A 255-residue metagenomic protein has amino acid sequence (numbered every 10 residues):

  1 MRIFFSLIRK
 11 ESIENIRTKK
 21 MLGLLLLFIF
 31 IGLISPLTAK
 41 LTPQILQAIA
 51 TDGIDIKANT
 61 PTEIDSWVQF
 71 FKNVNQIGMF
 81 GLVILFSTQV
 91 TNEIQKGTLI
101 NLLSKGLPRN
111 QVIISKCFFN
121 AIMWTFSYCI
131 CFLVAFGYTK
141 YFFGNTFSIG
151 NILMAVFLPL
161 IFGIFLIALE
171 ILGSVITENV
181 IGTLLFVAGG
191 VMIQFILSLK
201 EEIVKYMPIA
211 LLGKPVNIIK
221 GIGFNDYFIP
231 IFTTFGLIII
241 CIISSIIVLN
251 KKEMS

Functional and structural regions predicted by a protein language model:
M1-F28: Aromatic- and glycine-rich beta-strand/loop motifs that create alpha-glucan
I3-S6, E202-I222: Short hydrophobic, aromatic-rich alpha-helical segments embedded in or entering the lipid bilayer of multi-pass
E14, N92, K105, F136-K140 (+3 more regions): Transmembrane helix-loop junction
G23-I29, T177-F195: Pore- or pathway-lining transmembrane helices of multi-pass membrane proteins that form conduits for solutes/ions
L27-Q89, I114-I181, N217-G236: Secretory targeting signals
L46-A50, G190-L212: Juxtamembrane non-transmembrane "cap" segments at the membrane-aqueous interface of multi-pass membrane proteins
Q89-A121: Helix-loop-helix units of permease transmembrane domains in multi-pass membrane transporters, especially ABC
G236-S255: Junction motif at the cytosolic side of a transmembrane helix
